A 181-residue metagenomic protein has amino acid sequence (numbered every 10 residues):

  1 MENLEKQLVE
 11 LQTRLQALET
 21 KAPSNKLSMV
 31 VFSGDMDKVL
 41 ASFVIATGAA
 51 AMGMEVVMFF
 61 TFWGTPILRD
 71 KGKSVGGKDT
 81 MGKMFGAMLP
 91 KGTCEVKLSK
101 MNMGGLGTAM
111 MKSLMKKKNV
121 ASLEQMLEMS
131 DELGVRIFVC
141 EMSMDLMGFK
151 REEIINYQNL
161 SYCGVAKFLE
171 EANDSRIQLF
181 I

Functional and structural regions predicted by a protein language model:
M1-K26: Long, leucine- and charge-enriched amphipathic alpha-helices that form heptad-repeat coiled-coil/leucine-zipper-like
M29-L40, L68-R69, L114-K118: Short, glycine-rich nucleotide/cofactor-binding loops
L40-M54, M58: Histidine-anchored nucleotide/phosphate-binding helix
V56-F62, C140-E141: Short internal beta-strands
L68-K78: Glycine-rich loop at the start of a catalytic domain that most often binds anionic cofactors/ligands
G76-M115, N119: A glycine-rich helix N-cap at a beta->alpha junction
K116-M142, N159: Ligand-binding beta-strand-loop-alpha-helix segment within the catalytic cores of soluble metabolic enzymes
V139, M144, E152-I181: Glycine-rich, aromatic-bearing surface loops/beta-hairpins
